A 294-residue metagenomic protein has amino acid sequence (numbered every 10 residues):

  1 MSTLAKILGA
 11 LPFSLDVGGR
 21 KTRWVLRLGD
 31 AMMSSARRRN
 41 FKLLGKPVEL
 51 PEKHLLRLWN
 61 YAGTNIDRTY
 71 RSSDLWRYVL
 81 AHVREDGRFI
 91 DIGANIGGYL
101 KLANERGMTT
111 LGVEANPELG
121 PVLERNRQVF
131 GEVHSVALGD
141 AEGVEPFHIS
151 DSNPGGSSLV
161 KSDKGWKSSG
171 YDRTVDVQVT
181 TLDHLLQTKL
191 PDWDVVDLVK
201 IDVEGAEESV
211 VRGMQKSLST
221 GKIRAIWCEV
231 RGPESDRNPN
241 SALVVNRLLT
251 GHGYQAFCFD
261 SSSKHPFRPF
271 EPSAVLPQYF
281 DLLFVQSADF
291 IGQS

Functional and structural regions predicted by a protein language model:
M1-V129, Y171, C258-S294: S-adenosyl-L-methionine
T3, E85-G87, R106-G112, L185-S294: Conserved acidic-Pro-Pro-aromatic motif
A31-R38, A141-G143, T250-G253: A short, compositionally biased
G45-W76, H134, G139-P191, F290: Glycine-rich adenosyl-binding loop in Rossmann-like folds that engage adenosine-containing cofactors
I90, L111, H134, Q178 (+1 more regions): Conserved Rossmann-like nucleotide-binding pocket used by diverse enzymes that bind dinucleotide cofactors
A94-G98, P117, D140, V203-G205 (+1 more regions): Short, glycine/acidic-enriched loop or turn micro-motifs at the edges of active sites
A103, L123, F147, V210-M214: Hydrophobic packing residues within well-ordered alpha-helices of enzyme cores
Q128-G131, H148-P154, A242-N246, A274-L276: Short, hinge-like loop/turn segments at secondary-structure boundaries
